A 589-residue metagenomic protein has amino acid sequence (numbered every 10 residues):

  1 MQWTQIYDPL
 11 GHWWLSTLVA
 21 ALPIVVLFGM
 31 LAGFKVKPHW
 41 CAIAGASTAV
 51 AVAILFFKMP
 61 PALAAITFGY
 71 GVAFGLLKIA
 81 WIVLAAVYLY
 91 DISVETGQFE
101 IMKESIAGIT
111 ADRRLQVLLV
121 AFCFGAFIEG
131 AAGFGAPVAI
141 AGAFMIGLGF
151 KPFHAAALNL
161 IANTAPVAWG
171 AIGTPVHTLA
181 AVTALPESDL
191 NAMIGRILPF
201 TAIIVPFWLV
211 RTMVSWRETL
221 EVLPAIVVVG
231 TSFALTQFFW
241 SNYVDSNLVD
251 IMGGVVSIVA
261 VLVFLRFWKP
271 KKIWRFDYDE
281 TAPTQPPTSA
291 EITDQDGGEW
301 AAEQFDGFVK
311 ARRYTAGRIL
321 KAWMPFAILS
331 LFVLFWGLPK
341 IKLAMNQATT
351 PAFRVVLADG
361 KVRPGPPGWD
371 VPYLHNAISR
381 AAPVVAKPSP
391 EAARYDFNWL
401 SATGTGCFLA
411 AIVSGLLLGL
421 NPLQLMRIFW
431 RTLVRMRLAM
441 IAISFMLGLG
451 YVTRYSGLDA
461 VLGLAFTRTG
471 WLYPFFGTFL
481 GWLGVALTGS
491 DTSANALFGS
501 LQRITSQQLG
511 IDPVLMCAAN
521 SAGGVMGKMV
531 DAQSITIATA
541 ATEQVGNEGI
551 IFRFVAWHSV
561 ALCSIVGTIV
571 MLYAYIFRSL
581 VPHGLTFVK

Functional and structural regions predicted by a protein language model:
I6-T17, K35-C41, A65-L77, S188-R196 (+5 more regions): Interfacial loop-to-helix junctions that mark the boundaries of transmembrane helices in multi-pass membrane
D8-L22, G75-I79, A132-P137, S188-I203 (+3 more regions): Structural signature of hydrophobic alpha-helical transmembrane segments
V19-F28, V36-F57, A80-A86, I226 (+5 more regions): Hydrophobic mid-bilayer segments of alpha-helices in multi-pass membrane transport proteins, especially secondary
I66-F74, K78-L148, G419-T505: Membrane-embedded alpha-helical segments and adjacent helix-loop junctions characteristic of multi-pass solute
V94-F99, A111-D112, M145-A155, A181-S188 (+5 more regions): Juxtamembrane helix-boundary/capping and inter-helix hinge elements in multi-pass membrane proteins
R114-A126, P152-A165, P186-I203, S444-F445 (+2 more regions): Alpha-helical transmembrane segments of multi-pass membrane proteins
A168-P283, A522-K589: Juxtamembrane and boundary regions of transmembrane helices in multi-pass small-molecule transporters and channels
G297-G307, R312-L480: Transmembrane helical segments that form the transport core of multi-pass membrane transport proteins
